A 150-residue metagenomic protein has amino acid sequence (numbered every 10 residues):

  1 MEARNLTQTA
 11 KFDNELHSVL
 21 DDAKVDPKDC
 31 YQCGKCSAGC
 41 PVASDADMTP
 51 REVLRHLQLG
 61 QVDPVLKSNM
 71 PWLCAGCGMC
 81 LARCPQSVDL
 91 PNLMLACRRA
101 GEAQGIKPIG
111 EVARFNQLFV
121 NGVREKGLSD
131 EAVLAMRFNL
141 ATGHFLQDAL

Functional and structural regions predicted by a protein language model:
A3-D22, D45-P71, L90-L140: Ferredoxin-type iron-sulfur electron-transfer modules in oxidoreductases and energy-metabolism complexes
K24-A43, S68-V88: Cysteine-centered iron-sulfur cluster-binding motifs in ferredoxin-type domains/subunits of redox enzymes
F138-L150: Nucleic-acid modification enzymes, centered on SAM-dependent nucleic-acid methyltransferases
